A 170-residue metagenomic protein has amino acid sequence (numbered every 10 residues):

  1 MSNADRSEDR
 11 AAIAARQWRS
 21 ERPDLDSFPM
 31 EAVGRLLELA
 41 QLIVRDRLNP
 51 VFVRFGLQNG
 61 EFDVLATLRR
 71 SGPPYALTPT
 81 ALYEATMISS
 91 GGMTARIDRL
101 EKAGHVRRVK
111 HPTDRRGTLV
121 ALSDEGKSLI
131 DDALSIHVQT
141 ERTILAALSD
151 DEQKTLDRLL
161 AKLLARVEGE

Functional and structural regions predicted by a protein language model:
M1-F55: N-terminal leader segment of winged-helix/HTH proteins
S27, L37, Q41-S89: N-terminal helix-turn-helix DNA-binding core of bacterial DNA-binding proteins
E31-E38, D63, T155-R158: Amphipathic alpha-helical interaction segments
A40, I130, L164-V167: A structural signal for well-ordered alpha-helices, especially hydrophobic packing surfaces of coiled-coils
R96-R158: Charged, amphipathic alpha-helical coiled-coil/dimerization segments
E152-E170: Exposed, interaction-prone assembly regions rather than primary DNA-binding/catalytic cores
